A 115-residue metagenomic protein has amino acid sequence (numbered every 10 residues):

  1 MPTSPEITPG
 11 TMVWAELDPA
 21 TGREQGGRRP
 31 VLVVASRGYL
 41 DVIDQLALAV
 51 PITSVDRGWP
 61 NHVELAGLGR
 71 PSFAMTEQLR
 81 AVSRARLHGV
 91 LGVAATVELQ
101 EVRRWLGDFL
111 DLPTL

Functional and structural regions predicted by a protein language model:
M1-L115: Conserved functional hotspots at enzyme active or ligand-binding sites that engage polyanionic ligands
